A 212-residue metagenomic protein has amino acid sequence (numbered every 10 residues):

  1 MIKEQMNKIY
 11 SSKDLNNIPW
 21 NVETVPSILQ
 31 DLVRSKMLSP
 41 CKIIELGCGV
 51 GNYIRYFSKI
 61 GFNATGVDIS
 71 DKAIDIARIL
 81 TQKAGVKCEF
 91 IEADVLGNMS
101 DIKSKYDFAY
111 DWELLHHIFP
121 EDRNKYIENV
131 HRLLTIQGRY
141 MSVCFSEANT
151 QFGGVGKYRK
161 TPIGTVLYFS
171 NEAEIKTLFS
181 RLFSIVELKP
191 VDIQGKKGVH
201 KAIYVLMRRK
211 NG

Functional and structural regions predicted by a protein language model:
M1-I102, I118-K125, N129, R139-G212: Class I (Rossmann-like) S-adenosyl-L-methionine-dependent methyltransferase catalytic domain, capturing the SAM-binding
D107: Conserved acidic residues
Y110: A conserved beta-strand element that flanks and buttresses the S-adenosyl-L-methionine
E113-H117: Short catalytic micro-motifs in class I SAM-dependent methyltransferases
R132: Short, conserved loop/helix-junction motifs that constitute active-site signature segments in enzyme catalytic cores
